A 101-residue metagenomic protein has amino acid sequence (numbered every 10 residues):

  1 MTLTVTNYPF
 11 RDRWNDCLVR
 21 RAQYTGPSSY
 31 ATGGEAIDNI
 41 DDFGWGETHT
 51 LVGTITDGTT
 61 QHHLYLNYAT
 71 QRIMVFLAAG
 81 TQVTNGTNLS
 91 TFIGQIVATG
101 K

Functional and structural regions predicted by a protein language model:
M1-E35, F92-K101: Extracellular receptor-binding modules and their adjoining Ser/Thr/Gly/Asp/Asn-rich linkers
G26-S90: Extracellular attachment/recognition segments
